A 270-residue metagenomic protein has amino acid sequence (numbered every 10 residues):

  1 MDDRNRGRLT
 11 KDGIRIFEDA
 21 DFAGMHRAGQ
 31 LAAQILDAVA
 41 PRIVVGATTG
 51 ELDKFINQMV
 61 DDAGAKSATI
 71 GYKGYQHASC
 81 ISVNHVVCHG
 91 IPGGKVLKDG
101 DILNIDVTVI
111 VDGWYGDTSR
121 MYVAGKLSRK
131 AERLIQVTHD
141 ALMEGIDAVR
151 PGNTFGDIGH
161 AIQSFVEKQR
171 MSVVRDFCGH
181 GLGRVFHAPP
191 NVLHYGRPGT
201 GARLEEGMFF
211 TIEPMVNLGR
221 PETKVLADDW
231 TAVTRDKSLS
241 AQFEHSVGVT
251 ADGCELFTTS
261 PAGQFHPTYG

Functional and structural regions predicted by a protein language model:
M1-G270: Active-site neighborhoods and metal-handling regions in enzymes and metal-associated proteins
